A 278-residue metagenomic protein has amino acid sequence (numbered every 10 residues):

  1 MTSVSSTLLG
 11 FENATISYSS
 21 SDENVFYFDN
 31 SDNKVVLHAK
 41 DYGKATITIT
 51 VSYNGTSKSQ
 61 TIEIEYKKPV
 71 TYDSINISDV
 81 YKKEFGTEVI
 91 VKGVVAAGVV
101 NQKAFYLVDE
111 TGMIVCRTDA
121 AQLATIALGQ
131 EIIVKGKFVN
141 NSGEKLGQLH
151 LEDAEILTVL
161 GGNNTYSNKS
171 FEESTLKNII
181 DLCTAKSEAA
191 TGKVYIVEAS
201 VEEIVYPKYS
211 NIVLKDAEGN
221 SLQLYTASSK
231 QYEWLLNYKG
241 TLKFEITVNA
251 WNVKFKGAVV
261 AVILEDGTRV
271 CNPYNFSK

Functional and structural regions predicted by a protein language model:
M1-S19, T87, V91-V95: Solvent-exposed, low-complexity, repeat-rich "mucin-like" stalks and linkers
S3-S5, V35, A121: Short, recurring structural edge motifs at helix starts
T7-G10, Y53, A97, E203: Extracellular acidic, Ser/Thr/Pro-rich low-complexity tracts
G10-D29, T111-V115, N220-L222: Short, solvent-exposed loop/linker segments at beta-strand-coil boundaries, enriched for Pro/Gly and Ser/Thr
N30-G43: Extracellular/luminal low-complexity segments enriched in Ser/Thr/Pro
G43-Y53: A short beta-strand micro-motif common to beta-rich folds, especially ectodomain repeats
K58-K68: C-terminal edge beta-strand
K67-K278: OB-fold single-stranded nucleic acid-binding module
